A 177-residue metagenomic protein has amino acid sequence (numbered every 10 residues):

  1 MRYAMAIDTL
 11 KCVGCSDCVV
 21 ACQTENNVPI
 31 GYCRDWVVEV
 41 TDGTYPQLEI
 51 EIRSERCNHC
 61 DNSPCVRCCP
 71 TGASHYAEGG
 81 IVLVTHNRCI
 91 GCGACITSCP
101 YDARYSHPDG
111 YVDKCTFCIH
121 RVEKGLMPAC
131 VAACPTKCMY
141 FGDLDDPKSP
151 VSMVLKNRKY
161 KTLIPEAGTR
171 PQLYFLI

Functional and structural regions predicted by a protein language model:
M1-I177: Non-ligating segments of multi-cofactor redox enzymes
